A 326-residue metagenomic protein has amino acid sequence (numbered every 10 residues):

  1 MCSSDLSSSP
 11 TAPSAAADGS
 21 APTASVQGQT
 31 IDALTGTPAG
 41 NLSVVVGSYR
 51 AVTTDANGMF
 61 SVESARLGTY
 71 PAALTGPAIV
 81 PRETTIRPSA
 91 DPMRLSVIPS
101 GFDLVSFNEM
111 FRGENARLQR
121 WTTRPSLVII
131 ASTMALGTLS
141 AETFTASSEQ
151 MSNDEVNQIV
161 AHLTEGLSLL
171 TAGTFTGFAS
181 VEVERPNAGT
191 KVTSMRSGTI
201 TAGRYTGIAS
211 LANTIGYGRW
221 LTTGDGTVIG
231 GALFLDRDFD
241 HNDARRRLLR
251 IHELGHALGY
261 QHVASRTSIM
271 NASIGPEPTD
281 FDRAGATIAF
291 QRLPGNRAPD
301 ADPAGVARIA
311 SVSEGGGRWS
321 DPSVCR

Functional and structural regions predicted by a protein language model:
M1-S3: Short, small-residue-biased leader/transition segments that mark boundaries at the very start of proteins
T11, A15, P77-E83, R87-N153 (+4 more regions): Disordered inhibitory propeptide/activation segment of secreted metzincin zinc metalloprotease zymogens, centered on
D18-G40, S132: Structural motif
D18-P22, P92-D103, F234-D236, A284-L293: Conserved "repeat-terminator" motif of extracellular CCP/Sushi domains
P38-G40, V46-S64: Short, acidic Ser/Thr/Gly-rich low-complexity loop/linker segments typical of extracellular and cell-surface proteins
G68-A78: A short, solvent-exposed beta-strand micro-motif common in secreted/extracellular proteins
E155-A257, Q261: Metzincin-family zinc-dependent endopeptidase catalytic domain
T222-R245, Q261-R326: Metalloprotease/metallohydrolase-associated module, dominated by Zn2+-dependent proteases
